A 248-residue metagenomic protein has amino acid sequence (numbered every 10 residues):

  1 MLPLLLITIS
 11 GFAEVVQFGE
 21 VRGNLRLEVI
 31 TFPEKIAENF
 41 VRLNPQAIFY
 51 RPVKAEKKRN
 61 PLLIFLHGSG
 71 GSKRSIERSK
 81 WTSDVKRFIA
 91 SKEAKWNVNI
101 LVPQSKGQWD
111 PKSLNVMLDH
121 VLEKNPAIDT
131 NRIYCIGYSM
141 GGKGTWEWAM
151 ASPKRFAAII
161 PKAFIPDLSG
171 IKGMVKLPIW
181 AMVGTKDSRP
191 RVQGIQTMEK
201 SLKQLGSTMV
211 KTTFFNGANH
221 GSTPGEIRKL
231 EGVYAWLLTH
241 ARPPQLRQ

Functional and structural regions predicted by a protein language model:
G11-P61, K143, W148, M198-K200 (+3 more regions): A domain-start/cap signature at the N-terminus of enzymes
G19-R22, M182, S188, V192-Q248: C-terminal catalytic histidine-bearing segment of alpha/beta-hydrolase fold enzymes
K54-K58, Q108-S139: Gly/Ser-rich "nucleophile elbow"/oxyanion-hole loop immediately N-terminal to the catalytic nucleophile in hydrolases
L62, L66-M117: Active-site machinery of serine-nucleophile hydrolases
S69, S105-K106, M140, T185-S188 (+1 more regions): Acidic beta-to-alpha connecting loop that harbors the catalytic carboxylate
W96-V98, M174-I179: Short, proline-enriched alpha-helix->beta-strand connector loops that line the catalytic pocket of alpha/beta-hydrolase
N131-V175: Primarily recognizes the serine-hydrolase "nucleophile elbow" in alpha/beta-hydrolase and SGNH/GDSL folds
